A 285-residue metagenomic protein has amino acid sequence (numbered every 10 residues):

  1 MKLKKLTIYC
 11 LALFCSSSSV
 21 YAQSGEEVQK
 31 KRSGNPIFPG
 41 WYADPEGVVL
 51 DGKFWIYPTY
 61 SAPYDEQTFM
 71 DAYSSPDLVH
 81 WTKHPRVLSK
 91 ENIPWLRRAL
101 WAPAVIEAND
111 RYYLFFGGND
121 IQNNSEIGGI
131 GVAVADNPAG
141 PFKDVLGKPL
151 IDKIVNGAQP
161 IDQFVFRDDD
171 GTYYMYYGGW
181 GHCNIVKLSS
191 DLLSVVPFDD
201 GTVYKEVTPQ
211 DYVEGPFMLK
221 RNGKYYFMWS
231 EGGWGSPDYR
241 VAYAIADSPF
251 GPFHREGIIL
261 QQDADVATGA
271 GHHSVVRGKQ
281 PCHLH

Functional and structural regions predicted by a protein language model:
M1-G25: Bacterial Sec-dependent N-terminal signal peptides
A22-H285: Carbohydrate-active catalytic/glycan-binding domains of CAZyme proteins, especially the secreted or lumenal ectodomains
